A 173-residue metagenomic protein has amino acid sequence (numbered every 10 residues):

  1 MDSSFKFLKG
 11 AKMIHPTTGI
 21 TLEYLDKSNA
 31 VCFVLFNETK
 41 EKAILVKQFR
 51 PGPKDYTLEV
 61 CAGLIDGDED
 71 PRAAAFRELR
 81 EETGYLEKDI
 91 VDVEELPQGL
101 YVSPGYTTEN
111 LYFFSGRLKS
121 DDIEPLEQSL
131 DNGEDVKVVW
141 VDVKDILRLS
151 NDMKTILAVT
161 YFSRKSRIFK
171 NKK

Functional and structural regions predicted by a protein language model:
M1-T39: Acidic, metal-coordinating catalytic segment for phosphate/diphosphate chemistry, firing primarily on the Nudix
K6-L8, D26, Y106-E109, D131: Short coil/turn motifs at beta-sheet boundaries
K12-I14, L35, S115-R117, W140-D142: Short, well-ordered beta-strand micro-motif
E23, E94-L96, V138-V141: General small-molecule cofactor/ligand-binding pocket signal
L25, V34, T39-E81, I123 (+1 more regions): Conserved Nudix-box catalytic region and its N-terminal flanking loop in Nudix hydrolases and closely related
S28, E38-T39, R50, G84-E127 (+1 more regions): Active-site segment of metal-dependent pyrophosphate-handling enzymes, primarily the Nudix hydrolase catalytic core
Y56, G67, Y112, L130-K173: Nudix hydrolase/Nudix homology domain
